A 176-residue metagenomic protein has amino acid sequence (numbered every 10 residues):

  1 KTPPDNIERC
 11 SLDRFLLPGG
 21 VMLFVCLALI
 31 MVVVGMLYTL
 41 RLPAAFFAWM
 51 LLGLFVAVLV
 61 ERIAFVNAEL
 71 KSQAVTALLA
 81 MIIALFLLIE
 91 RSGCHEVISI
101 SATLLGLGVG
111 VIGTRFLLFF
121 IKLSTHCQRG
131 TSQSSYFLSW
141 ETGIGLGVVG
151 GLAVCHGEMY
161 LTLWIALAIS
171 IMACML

Functional and structural regions predicted by a protein language model:
K1, L161-L176: Symmetry-related core transmembrane helices of the 12-TM Major Facilitator Superfamily/SLC fold
K1-S11: Flexible cytoplasmic inter-helical loops of multi-pass small-molecule transporters
D13-F55: Extracytoplasmic gate region of multi-pass secondary transporters
V56-A74: Helix-to-loop junctions at the C-terminal end of transmembrane segments in multipass secondary transporters
S72-L87: Structural signature of the two symmetry-related core transmembrane helices
H95-G113: Hydrophobic core of transmembrane alpha-helices in multi-pass small-molecule transporters, especially MFS/SLC-type
G110-T125: Intracellular juxtamembrane helix-capping segments at the cytosolic ends of symmetry-related transmembrane helices
S124-G157: A late C-terminal transmembrane helix in Major Facilitator Superfamily
